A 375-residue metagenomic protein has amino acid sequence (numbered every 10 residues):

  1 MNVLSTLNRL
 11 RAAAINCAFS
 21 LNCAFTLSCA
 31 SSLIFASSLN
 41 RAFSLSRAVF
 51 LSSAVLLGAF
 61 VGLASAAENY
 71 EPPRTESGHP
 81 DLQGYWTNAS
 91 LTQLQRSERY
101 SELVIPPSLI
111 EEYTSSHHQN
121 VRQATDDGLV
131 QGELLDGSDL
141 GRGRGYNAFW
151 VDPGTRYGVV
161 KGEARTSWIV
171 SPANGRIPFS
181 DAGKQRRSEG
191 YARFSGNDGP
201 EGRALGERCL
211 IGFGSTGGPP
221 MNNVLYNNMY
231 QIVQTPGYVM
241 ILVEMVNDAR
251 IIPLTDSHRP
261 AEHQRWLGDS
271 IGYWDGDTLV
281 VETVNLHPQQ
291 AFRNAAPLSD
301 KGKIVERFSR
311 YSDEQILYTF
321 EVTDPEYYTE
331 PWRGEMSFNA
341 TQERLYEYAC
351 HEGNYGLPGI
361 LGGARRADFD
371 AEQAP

Functional and structural regions predicted by a protein language model:
M1-L45: N-terminal secretory signal peptides that target proteins for export/translocation
N2, L56-G58, A249-R250: Catalytic-site beta-strand/loop segments enriched in glycine and acidic/polar residues
L4-L7, G58-F60, P236-V243: Short, compositionally biased leader-like segments
L7-L10, A14, F50-L51, L63-A66 (+1 more regions): Extended hydrophobic/Leu-rich segments
A12-A14, T26, S44, F50 (+5 more regions): Sequence-pattern detector for short linear motifs and compositional/periodic biases rather than a specific fold
A18-S20, R47-G62: Bacterial N-terminal signal peptides
N22, S28, V49, G237-I241: Short beta-strand/loop turn elements enriched in aromatics
A66-P375: PEST-like low-complexity, intrinsically disordered acidic/proline/serine-rich tracts that flank trafficking/processing
